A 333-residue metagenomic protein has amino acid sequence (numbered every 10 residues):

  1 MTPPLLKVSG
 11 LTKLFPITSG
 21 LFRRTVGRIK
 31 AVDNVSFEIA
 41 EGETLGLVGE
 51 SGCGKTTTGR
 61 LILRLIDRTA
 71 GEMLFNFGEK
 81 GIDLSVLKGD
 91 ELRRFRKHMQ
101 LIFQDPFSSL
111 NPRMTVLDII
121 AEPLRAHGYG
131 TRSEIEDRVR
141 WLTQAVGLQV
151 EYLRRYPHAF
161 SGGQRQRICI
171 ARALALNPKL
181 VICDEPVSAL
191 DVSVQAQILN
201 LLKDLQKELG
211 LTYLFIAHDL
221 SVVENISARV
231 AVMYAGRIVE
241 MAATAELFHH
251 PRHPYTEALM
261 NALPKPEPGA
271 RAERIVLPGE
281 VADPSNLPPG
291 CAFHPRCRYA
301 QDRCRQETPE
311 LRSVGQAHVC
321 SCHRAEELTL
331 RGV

Functional and structural regions predicted by a protein language model:
T2-P4, T18-R23, G81, M241-V333: Short catalytic/signature loops enriched in Gly
V48-G49: The feature captures the beta-strand-to-loop junction immediately N-terminal to the Walker
E72-R94, T131: ABC ATPase NBD Q-loop/coupling interface
N76-I82, S133-E151, M260: Conserved ABC ATPase "signature" region
Y156-F160, Q164: Conserved ABC ATPase signature
A175-K179: A short, proline-enriched helix->beta-strand linker immediately N-terminal to the Walker B motif in ABC-type P-loop
I182, P186, L190, V194-A272: P-loop NTP-binding/switch modules centered on Walker-like glycine-rich loops
